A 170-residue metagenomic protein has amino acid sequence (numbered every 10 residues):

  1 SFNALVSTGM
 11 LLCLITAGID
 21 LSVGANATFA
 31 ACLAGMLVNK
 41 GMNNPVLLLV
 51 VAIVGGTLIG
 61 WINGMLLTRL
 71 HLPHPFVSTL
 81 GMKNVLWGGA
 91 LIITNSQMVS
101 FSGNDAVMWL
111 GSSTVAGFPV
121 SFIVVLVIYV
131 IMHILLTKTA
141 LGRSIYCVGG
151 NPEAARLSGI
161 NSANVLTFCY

Functional and structural regions predicted by a protein language model:
S1-G41, L66-H71: Single transmembrane alpha-helix segments in multi-pass membrane proteins
N3-A4, A25-F29, V46-V54, F76-V77 (+2 more regions): Hydrophobic alpha-helical transmembrane segments
T8-G9, V50-I62, G89, I123-I131: Generic alpha-helical transmembrane segments of integral inner-membrane proteins, especially permease/transport modules
M42-M82: Alpha-helical transmembrane segments within multi-pass membrane transporters and channels
I62, N151, N161-A163: Short coil/turn motifs that cap or connect alpha-helices
P75-T139, N164-F168: Transmembrane helix-bundle core of multi-pass membrane transporters and related energy-transducing complexes
